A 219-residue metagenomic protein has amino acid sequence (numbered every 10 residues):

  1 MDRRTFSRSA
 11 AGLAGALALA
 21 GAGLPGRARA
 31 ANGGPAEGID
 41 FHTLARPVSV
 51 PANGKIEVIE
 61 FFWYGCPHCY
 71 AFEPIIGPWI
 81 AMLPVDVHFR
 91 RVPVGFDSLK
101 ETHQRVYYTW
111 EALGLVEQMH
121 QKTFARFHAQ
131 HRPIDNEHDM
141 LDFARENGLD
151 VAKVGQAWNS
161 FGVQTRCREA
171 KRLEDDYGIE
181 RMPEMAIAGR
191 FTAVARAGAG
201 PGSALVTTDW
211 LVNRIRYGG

Functional and structural regions predicted by a protein language model:
D2-S98, N213-G219: Extracytoplasmic thiol/disulfide redox context detector
F6, F124-A125, Q156-N159: Short linear capping/connector segments at secondary-structure termini
E57-E60, A71, I75-P78, E101 (+8 more regions): Extracytoplasmic/secreted proteins, especially bacterial periplasmic and envelope-associated proteins
G65, I80-L83, W110-G114, F127-H131 (+5 more regions): Sec/Tat-exported extracytoplasmic proteins
G65-H68, G95-L99, R126-A129, V163 (+1 more regions): Solvent-exposed loop/turn segments at secondary-structure junctions within structured extracellular/periplasmic domains
M82-L113, E117-R145: Structural microenvironment flanking redox-active thiols in thiol-disulfide oxidoreductases
E146-G219: C-terminal cap of thioredoxin/glutaredoxin-like
